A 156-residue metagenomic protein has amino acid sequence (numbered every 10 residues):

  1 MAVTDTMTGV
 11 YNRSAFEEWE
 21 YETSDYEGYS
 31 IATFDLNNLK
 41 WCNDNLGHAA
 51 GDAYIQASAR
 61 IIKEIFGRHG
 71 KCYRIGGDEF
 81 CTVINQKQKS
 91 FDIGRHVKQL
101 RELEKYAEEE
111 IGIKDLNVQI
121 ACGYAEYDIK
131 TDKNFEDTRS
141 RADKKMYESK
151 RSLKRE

Functional and structural regions predicted by a protein language model:
V3, N12-S30, N37-E64, Y73-G77 (+5 more regions): Conserved long alpha-helical elements within nucleotide-processing catalytic cores of c-di-GMP signaling and class III
L36, Q86, C122: Residues immediately flanking
V83-I84, E126: A structural signal for hydrophobic residues in beta-strands of small regulatory alpha/beta folds
S90, G94-V97, R101, E108-K114 (+1 more regions): Catalytic-core segments of nucleotide cyclases and related cyclic-nucleotide turnover enzymes
L116-A121: PAS and PAS-like sensory/regulatory domains
